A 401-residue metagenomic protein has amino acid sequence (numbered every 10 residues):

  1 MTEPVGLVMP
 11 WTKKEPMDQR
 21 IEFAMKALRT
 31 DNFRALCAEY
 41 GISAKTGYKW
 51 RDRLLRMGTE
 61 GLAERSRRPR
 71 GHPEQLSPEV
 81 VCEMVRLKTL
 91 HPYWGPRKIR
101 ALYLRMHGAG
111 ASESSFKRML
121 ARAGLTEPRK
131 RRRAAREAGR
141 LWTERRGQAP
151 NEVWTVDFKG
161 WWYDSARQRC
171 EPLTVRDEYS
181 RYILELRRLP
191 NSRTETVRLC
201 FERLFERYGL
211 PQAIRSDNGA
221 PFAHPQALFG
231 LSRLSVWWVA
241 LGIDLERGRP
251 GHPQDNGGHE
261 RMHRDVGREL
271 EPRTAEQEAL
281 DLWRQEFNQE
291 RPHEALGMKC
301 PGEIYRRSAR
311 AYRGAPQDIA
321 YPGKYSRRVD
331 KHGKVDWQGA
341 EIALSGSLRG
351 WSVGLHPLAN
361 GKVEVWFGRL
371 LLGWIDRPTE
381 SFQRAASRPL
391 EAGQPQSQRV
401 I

Functional and structural regions predicted by a protein language model:
M1-V8, F33-T89: Short, basic alpha-helical/linker "hinge" immediately adjacent to a nucleic-acid-recognition surface
K14-D31, V81-L90: Short, amphipathic alpha-helical "recognition" segments used to contact nucleic acids or chromatin
F23, L36-C37, G47-W50, G58 (+16 more regions): Mobile genetic element proteins and their domesticated derivatives, centered on retroelements and DNA transposons
T59-T155, W161, S232-S235, C300-Y312: Basic, flexible linker segments flanking DNA-binding modules in nucleic acid-interacting mobile-element proteins
E79, A109, R118-Y182, P190-Q212 (+2 more regions): Mobile-element integrase/transposase regions, centering on the N-terminal DNA-binding/Zn-coordinating module
S192, F205-L228, R249-G251, N256 (+1 more regions): Acidic/histidine-rich, metal-coordinating catalytic segments
R233-R313, G354, L358-A359: Charged alpha-helix within mobile-element recombinases
N288-I401: C-terminal, beta-rich DNA-binding module of retroviral/retroelements integrases
